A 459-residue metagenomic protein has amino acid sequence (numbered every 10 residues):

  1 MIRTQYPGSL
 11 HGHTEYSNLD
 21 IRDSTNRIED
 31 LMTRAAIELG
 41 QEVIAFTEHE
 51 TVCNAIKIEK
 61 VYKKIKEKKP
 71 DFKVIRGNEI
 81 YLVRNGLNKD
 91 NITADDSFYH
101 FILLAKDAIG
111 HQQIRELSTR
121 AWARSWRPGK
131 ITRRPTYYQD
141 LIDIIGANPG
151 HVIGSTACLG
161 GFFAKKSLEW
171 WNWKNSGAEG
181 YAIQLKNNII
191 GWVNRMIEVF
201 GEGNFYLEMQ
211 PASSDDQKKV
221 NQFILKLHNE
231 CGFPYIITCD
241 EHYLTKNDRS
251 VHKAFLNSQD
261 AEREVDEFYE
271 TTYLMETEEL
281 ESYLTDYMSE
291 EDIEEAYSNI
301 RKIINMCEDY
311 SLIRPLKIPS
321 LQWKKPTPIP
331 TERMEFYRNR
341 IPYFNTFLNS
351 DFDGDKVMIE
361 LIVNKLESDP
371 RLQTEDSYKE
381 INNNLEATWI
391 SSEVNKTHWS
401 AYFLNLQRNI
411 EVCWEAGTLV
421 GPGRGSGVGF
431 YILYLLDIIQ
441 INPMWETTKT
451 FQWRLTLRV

Functional and structural regions predicted by a protein language model:
M1-F46, E50-P70, E116-K246, E295 (+1 more regions): Domain-core and long-helix interface of multi-subunit machines
I2-Y6, F163-K166, W170-K174, Y181-A182 (+2 more regions): Non-catalytic structural connector segments
V52-E67, N88-D90, S250-K253, Y434-W445: Glycine-rich loop at the start of a catalytic domain that most often binds anionic cofactors/ligands
K73-R76, R84-L87, S97-H100, Y243-D248 (+3 more regions): Phosphate/diphosphate-binding loops
N88-L103, S118, W170-W171, N221-L225 (+1 more regions): Short, surface-exposed amphipathic charged segments that create phosphate/polyanion-binding patches used for binding
I236-T245, T418-Q440: Conserved phosphate/anionic-ligand binding catalytic regions in large, soluble enzymes, centered on
I318-K324, R338, V412, V428-V459: Extended, folded domain segments that form the structural surfaces/walls around functional sites
